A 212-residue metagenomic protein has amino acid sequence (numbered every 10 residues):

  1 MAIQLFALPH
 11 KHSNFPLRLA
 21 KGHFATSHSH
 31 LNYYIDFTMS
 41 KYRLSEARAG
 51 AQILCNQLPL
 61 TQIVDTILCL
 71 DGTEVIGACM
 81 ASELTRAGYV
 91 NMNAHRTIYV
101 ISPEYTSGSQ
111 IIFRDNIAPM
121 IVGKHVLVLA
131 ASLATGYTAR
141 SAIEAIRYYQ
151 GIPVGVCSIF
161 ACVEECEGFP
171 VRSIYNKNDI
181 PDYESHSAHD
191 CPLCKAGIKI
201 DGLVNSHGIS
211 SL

Functional and structural regions predicted by a protein language model:
M1-I63, S206-L212: Active-site-facing substrate-recognition patch
A2-K11, I143-L212: PRPP-dependent phosphoribosyltransferase catalytic core
N56, S82, R86, E144 (+1 more regions): Short, well-ordered alpha-helices that flank and scaffold nucleotide-derived cofactor binding pockets
T61-T73: Short glycine-rich phosphate-binding loop at a beta-alpha junction
V64-D65, K124, V154: Conserved acidic residues
C69, V128-L129: Hydrophobic Val/Ile/Leu positions in short beta-strands of Rossmann-like dinucleotide-binding domains
E74-L127, A134-Y137, A188: Short, glycine/charge-rich flexible loops or terminal/linker lids adjacent to PRPP-binding catalytic cores
L133-A142, I146: A phosphate-binding catalytic loop at a beta-strand-loop-alpha-helix junction that coordinates phosphoryl groups
